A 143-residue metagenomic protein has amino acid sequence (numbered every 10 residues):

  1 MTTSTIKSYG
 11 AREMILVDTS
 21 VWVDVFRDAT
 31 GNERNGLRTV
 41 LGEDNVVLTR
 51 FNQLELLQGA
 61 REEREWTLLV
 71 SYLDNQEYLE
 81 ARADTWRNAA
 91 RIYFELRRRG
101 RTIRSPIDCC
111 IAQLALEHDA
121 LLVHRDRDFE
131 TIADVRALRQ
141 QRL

Functional and structural regions predicted by a protein language model:
M1-L48, Q58-S71: Short, well-structured N-terminal submotif of metal-dependent ribonuclease cores
T2-G10, N32, Q76-R125: Active-site neighborhoods of divalent-metal-dependent phosphate/nucleic-acid chemistry enzymes
D18-T19, L56, A89, A115: Generic structural signal for small/hydrophobic residues in well-ordered secondary structure, especially within
D18-T19, N52, R125: A secondary-structure boundary/capping signal
W22-V23, Q53-L56, F129: A generic structural signal for short hydrophobic patches within well-formed alpha-helices
V47, L79, Q141: General small-molecule cofactor/ligand-binding pocket signal
E130-V135: Short loop/helix-cap segments at secondary-structure boundaries that form the rim of catalytic
A137-L143: Short beta-strand->loop
